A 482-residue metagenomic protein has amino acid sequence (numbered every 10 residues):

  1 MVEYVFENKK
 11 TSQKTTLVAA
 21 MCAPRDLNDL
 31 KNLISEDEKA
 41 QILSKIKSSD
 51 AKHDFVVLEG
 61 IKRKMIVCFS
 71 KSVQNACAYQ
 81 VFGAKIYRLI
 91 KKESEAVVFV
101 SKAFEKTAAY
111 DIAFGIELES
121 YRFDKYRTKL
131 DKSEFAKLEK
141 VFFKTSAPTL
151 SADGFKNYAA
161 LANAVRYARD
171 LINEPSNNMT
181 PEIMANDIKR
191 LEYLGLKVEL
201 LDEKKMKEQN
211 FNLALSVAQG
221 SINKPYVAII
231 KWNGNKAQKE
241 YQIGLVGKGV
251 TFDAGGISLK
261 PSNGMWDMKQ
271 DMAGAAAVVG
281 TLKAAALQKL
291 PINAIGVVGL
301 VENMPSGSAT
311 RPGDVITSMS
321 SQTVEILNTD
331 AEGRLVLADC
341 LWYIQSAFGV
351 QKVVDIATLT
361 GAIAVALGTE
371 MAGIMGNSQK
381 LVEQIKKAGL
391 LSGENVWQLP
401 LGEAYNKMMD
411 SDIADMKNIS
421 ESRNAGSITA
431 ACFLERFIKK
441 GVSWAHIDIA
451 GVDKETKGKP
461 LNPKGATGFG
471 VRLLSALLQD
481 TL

Functional and structural regions predicted by a protein language model:
M1-Q242, V246-G249: Short amphipathic alpha-helical segment within the helicase RecA-like ATPase core that mediates nucleic-acid
M1-Y4, S12, D50-A51, G60-K62 (+2 more regions): A generic structural signal for tightly packed, nonpolar segments enriched in small/aliphatic residues
